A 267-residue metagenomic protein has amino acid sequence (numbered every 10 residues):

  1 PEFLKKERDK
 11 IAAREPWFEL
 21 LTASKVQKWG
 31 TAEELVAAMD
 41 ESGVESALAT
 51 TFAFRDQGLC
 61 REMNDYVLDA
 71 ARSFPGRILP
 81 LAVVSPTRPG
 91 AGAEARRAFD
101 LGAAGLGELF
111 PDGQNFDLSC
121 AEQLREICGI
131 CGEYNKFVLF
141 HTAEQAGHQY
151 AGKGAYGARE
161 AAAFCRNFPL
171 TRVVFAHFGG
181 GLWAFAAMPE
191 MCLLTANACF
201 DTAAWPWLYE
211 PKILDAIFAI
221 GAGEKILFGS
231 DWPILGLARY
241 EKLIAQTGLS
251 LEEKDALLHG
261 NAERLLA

Functional and structural regions predicted by a protein language model:
P1-E2, R61, A93-E94, A151-K153 (+3 more regions): Short aromatic-enriched loop/helix-cap "lid" or pocket-rim segments at secondary-structure transitions that line
E2-S46, R96, I220-L227, I234-A267: Mid-to-C-terminal alpha-helical segments outside catalytic/metal-binding sites
S24-W29, F54-R61, V84-G92, G113-A121 (+4 more regions): Acidic-and-aromatic substrate-binding clefts and catalytic sites of carbohydrate-active enzymes
A32-V36, N64-A71, A95, L124 (+4 more regions): Generic structural signal for well-ordered alpha-helices, preferentially at hydrophobic/aromatic core positions
M39, V67, A98, L106 (+6 more regions): Conserved, mostly hydrophobic/aromatic
E45-A146: Active-site gating/metal-coordination segments in enzymes
L48-T51, V83, V174-H177, D201-A203 (+2 more regions): Short beta-strand segments
A104-G105, L118-L227: Catalytic pocket-lining loop regions of alpha/beta-barrel enzymes, especially the amidohydrolase/enolase/GH5 lineages
